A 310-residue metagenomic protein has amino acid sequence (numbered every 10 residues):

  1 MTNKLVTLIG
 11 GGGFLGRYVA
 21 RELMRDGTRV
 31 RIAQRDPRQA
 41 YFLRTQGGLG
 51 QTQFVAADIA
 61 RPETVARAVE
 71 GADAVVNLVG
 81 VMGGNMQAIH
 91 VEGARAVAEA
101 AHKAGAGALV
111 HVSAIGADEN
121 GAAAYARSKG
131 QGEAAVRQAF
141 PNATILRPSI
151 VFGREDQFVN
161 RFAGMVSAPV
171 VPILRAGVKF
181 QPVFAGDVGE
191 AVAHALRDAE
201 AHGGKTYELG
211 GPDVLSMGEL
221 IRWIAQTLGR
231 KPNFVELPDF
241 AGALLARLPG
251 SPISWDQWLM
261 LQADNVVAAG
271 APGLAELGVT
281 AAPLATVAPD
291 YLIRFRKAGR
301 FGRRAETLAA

Functional and structural regions predicted by a protein language model:
K4-T28: N-terminal Rossmann NAD(P)H-binding glycine-rich loop of SDR-like oxidoreductase domains
I9, A33, L78-V79, L109-I115 (+1 more regions): SDR active-site strand-loop-helix element
L15, V75, V188, V192 (+3 more regions): Non-catalytic, hydrophobic alpha-helical segments
P37-A96, A100-K103, I115-E119: NAD(P)H-binding glycine-rich loop region in Rossmannoid oxidoreductase-like domains and their noncatalytic homologs
S113, E133-G164: Conserved beta-loop-beta element that borders a ligand/cofactor-binding pocket
G164-D187, A191-A195, A199-E208: A conserved pocket-lining segment of Rossmann-fold NAD(P)-dependent short-chain dehydrogenase/reductase
K179-G186, L209-T227, P238-L244, T280-A282: Substrate-binding strand-loop-helix patch in Rossmann-like NAD(P)-dependent oxidoreductase/epimerase domains
D239-A310: A hydrophobic C-terminal alpha-helical subdomain
